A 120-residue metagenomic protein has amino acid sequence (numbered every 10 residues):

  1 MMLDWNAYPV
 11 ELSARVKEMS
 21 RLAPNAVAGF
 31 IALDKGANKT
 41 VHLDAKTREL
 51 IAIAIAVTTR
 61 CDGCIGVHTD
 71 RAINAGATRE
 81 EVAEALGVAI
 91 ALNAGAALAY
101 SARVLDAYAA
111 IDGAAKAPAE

Functional and structural regions predicted by a protein language model:
M1-T47, Y100-E120: Acidic, glycine/proline-rich low-complexity segments that act as flexible tails and inter-domain linkers
D34-K35, A52, T69-I73, G87: Amphipathic alpha-helical segments within well-ordered protein domains
H42-T59, E80-L86: Immediate flanking context of iron-sulfur cluster ligation sites
C61-C64: Short cysteine clusters
V67-V82, L105-Y108: Iron-sulfur (Fe-S) cluster-binding segments and ferredoxin-like electron-carrier domains, especially [2Fe-2S]
G76-L86, D112-E120: Charge-rich, acidic-biased intrinsically disordered regions
A83-A109: C-terminal structural segments of small proteins and small subunits
